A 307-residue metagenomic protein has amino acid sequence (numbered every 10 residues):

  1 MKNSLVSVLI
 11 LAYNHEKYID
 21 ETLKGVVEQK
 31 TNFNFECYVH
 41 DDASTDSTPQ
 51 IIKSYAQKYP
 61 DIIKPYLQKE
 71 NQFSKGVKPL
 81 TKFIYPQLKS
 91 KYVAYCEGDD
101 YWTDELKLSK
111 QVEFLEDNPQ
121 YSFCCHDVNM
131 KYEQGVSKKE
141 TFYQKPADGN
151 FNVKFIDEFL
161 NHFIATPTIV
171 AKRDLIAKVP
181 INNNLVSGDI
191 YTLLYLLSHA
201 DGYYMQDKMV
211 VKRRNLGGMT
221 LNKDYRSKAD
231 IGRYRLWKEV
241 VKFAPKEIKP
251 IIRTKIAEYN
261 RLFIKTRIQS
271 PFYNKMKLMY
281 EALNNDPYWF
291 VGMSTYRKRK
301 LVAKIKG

Functional and structural regions predicted by a protein language model:
S4-S7, E36, Y191: Cell-envelope/extracellular polymer assembly enzymes that use nucleotide-activated donors
H15-E28: Short, well-formed alpha-helical segments that are part of the catalytic scaffolds of diverse glycosyltransferases
D41-Q50, E70, E97: A conserved acidic beta->alpha catalytic loop
Q68-K89, K110: Glycine-rich, basic loop-to-helix element that forms the pyrophosphate-binding segment of sugar-nucleotide handling
P86, H126, K145-R226: Conserved nucleotide-sugar donor-binding catalytic segment
V93: Short aromatic/hydrophobic "clamp" motif used to bind/position activated sugar donors
L106-K139: Conserved donor NDP-sugar-binding/catalytic core segment of glycosyltransferases
D157, T192, K208, K212-L216 (+2 more regions): Catalytic core of nucleotide-sugar-dependent glycosyltransferases
